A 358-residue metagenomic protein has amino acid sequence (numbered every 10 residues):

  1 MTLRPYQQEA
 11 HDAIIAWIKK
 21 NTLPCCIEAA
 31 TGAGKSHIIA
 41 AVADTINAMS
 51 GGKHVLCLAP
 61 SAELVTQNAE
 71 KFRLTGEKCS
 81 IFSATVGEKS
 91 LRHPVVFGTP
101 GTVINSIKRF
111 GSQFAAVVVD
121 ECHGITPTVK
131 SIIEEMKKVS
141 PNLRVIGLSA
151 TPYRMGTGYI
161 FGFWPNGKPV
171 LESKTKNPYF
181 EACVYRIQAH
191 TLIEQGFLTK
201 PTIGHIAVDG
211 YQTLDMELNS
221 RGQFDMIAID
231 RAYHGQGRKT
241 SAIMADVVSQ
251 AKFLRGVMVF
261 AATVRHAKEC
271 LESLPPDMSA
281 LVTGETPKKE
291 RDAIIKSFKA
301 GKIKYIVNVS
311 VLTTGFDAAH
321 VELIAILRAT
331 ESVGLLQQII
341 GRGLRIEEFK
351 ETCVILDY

Functional and structural regions predicted by a protein language model:
M1-E28: Conserved pre-motif I regulatory segment
N21-V42, F260, V282: Walker A/P-loop
H37-I38, G51-L74, V264: Conserved Walker A/P-loop ATP-binding site and its immediately adjacent core in helicase/helicase-like ATPase domains
I81-R92, K268-C270, M278-L312: Conserved helicase ATPase core of P-loop NTP-dependent helicases/translocases
V86-A116, P127, S131: Conserved helix/coil segment N-terminal to the catalytic DExD/H
G124-I203: Post-DEXD/H (motif II) to motif III coupling segment of the RecA-like Helicase ATP-binding lobe
P178-M258: Conserved interdomain linker/interface between the two RecA-like ATPase lobes of SF2 helicase motors
A329, R342-Y358: Conserved segment of the helicase C-terminal RecA-like domain
